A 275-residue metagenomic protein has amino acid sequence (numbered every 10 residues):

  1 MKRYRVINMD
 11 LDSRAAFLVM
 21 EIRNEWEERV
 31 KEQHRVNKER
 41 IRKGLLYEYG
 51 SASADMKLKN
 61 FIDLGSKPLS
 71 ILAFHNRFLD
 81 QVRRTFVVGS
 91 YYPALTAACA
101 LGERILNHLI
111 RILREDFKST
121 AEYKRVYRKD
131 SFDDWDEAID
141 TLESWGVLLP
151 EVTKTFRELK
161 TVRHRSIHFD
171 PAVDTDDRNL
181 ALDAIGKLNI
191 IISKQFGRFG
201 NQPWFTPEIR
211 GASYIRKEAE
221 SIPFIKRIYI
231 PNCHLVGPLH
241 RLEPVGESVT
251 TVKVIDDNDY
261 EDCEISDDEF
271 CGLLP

Functional and structural regions predicted by a protein language model:
K2-R5, L69, G146-A219, F224-I255: Charge-enriched, short contiguous segments at helix-coil
K2-Y91: Charged alpha-helical initiation segments
V6-M20, N24, E28-R35, L242-P275: N-terminal accessory interaction module
F78-Q81, A97, V162, L180: Short, hydrophobic/aromatic alpha-helical segments in well-folded domains
D80-R83, V87-R111: Short, hydrophobic, well-ordered secondary-structure elements
R84, V88, R111, E115 (+2 more regions): General structural signal for alpha-helix termini and helix-helix connectors
S90-A94, F117, D176-D177: Short, surface-exposed helix-loop/turn micro-motifs enriched in polar/charged residues
I105-R157, V162, N201-P203: Flexible secondary-structure boundary motifs
